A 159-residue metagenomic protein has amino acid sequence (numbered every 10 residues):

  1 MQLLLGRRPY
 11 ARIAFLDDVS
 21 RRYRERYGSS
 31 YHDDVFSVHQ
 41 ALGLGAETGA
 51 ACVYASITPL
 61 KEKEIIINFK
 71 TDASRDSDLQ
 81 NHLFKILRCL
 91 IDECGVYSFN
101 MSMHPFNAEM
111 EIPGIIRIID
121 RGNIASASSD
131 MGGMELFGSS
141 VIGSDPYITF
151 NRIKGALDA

Functional and structural regions predicted by a protein language model:
M1-A159: HIT superfamily nucleotide-processing domains
